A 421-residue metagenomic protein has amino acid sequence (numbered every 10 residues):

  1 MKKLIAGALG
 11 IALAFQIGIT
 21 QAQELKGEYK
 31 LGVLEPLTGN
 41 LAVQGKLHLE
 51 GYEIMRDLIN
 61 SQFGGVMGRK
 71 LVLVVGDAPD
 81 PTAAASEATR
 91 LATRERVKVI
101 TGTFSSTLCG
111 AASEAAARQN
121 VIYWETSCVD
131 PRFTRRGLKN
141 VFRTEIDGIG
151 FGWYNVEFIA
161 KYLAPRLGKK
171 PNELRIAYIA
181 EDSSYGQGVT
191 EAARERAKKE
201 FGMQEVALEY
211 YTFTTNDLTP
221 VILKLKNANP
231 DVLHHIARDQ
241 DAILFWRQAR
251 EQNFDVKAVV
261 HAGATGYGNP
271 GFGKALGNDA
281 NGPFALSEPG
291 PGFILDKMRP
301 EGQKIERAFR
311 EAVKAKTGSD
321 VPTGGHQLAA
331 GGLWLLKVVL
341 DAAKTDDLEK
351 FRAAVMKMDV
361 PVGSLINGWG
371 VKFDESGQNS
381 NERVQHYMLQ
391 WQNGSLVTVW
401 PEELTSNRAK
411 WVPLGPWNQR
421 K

Functional and structural regions predicted by a protein language model:
L4-L9, A22-K421: Extracytosolic ligand-binding ectodomains
L13-Q21: C-terminal segment of classical bacterial N-terminal signal peptides
